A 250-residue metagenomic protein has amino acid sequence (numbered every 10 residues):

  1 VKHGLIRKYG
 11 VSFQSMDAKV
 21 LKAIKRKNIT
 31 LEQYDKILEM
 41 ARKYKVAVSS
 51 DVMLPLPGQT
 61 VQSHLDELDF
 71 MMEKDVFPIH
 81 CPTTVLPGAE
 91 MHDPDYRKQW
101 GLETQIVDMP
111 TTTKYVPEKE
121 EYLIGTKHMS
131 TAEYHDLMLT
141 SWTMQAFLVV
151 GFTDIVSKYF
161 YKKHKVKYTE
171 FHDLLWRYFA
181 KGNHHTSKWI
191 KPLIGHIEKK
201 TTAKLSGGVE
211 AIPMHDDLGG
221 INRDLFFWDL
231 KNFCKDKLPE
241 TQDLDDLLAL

Functional and structural regions predicted by a protein language model:
V1-T169: A structural motif corresponding to the C-terminal lobe/cap of the Radical SAM core domain
I124, T131-L250: Radical SAM enzyme core and accessory elements
